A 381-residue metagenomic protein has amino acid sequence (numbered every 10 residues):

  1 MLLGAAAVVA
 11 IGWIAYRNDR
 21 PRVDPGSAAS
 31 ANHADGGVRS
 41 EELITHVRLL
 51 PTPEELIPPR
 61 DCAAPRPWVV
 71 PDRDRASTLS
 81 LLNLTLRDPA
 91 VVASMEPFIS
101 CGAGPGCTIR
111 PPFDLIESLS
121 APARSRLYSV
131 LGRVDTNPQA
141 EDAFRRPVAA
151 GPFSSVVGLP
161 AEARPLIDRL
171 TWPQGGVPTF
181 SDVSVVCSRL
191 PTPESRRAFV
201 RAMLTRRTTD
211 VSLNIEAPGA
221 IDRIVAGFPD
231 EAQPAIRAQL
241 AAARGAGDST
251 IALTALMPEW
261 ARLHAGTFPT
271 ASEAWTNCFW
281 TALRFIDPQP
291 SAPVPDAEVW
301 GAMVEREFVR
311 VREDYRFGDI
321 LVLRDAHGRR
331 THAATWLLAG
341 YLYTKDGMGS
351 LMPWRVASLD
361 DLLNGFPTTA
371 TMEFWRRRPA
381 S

Functional and structural regions predicted by a protein language model:
L2-I14: Hydrophobic membrane-insertion alpha-helices, especially the h-region of bacterial N-terminal signal peptides
Y16-V294: N-terminal capping segments
R17-V38, E42-T45, L49, F308-R310 (+1 more regions): Aromatic- and glycine-rich peptidoglycan recognition patches
Q239, F285, A302-M303, G365: Residues that form generic nucleotide/phosphate-binding pockets
A292-L351: ...with weaker cross-activation on analogous glycine-rich loops/strands in unrelated enzymes
